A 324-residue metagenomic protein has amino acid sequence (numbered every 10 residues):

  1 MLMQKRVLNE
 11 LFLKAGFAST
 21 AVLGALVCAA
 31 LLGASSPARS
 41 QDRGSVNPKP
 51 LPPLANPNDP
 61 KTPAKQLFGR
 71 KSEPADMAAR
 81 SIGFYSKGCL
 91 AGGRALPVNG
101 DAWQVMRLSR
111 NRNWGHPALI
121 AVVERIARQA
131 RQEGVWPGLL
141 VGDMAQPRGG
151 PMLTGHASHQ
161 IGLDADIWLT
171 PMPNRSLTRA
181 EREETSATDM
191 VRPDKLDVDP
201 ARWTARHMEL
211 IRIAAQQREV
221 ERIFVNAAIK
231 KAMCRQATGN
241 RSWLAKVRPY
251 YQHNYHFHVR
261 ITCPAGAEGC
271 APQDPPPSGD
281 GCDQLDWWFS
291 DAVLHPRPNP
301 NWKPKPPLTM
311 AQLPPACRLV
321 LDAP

Functional and structural regions predicted by a protein language model:
L2-F84, H295-P324: N-terminal secretory targeting signals
K14, A30, A91, V105-L108 (+3 more regions): Residue-level detector of bioactive/disordered segments in secreted/extracellular proteins and virion assembly
L31, Q132, H156-S158, Y250: Sterically constrained small-residue positions within well-ordered secondary structures of folded domains
Q41-N58, A180-P324: Catalytic cores and adjacent binding grooves of peptidoglycan-active enzymes
E73-V141, W203-L210, Q217-V220: Active-site acidic/histidine clusters and adjacent loop/turn architecture that either coordinate catalytic ions
V122-T154, F224-K246: Extended, low-complexity, intrinsically disordered C-terminal regulatory tails of eukaryotic serine/threonine kinases
V135-L140, I161-A165, E219, H253-F257: Envelope-exposed proteins and targeting segments
Q146-P200, V259: Acidic/His-rich structured neighborhood in mature extracellular/periplasmic domains
